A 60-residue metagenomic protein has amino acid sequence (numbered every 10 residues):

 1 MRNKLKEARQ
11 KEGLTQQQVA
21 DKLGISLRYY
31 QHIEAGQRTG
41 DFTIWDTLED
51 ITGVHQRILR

Functional and structural regions predicted by a protein language model:
M1, G40-D41: Residue-level preference for nonpolar/small residues embedded in alpha-helices
N3-K22: Short basic helix-loop element that most often maps to the first helix and adjoining turn of HTH DNA-binding modules
L5, V19-A20, Y30-I33, L59: Conserved hydrophobic/aromatic packing and binding residues within compact polymer-binding modules
A8, D41-T43: Short, Lys/Arg-enriched C-terminal cap helix and immediately downstream tail that follows
Q16, E34, E49: Acidic-residue sensor for enzyme active/binding pockets
G24, T43-I58: DNA major-groove recognition helix of helix-turn-helix/homeodomain DNA-binding modules
G24-T39: Recognition helix of helix-turn-helix/homeodomain-like DNA-binding domains that insert into the DNA major groove
